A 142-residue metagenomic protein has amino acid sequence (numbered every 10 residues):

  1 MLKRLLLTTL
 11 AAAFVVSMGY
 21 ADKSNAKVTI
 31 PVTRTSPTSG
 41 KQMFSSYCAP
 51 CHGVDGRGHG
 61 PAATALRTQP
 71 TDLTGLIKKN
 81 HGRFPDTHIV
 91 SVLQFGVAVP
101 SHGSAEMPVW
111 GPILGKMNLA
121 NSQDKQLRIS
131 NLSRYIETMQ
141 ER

Functional and structural regions predicted by a protein language model:
M1-T9: Bacterial N-terminal signal peptides that target proteins for export
T8-S17: Bacterial N-terminal signal peptides
Y20-M43, H81: Electrostatic cytochrome c docking/interface patches
P31, T35-T38, P61-T64, F84 (+1 more regions): Residues at secondary-structure transition points
T38-S39, S46, L127, R134: Alpha-helical coiled-coil heptad-repeat segments used for dimerization/assembly
K41-T68, Q94-A105, T138-R142: Periplasmic/extracellular electron-transfer cofactor-ligation site, primarily the c-type cytochrome heme-c attachment
R67-L127, L132-I136: Extracytoplasmic electron-transfer domains, predominantly the class I c-type cytochrome c fold
